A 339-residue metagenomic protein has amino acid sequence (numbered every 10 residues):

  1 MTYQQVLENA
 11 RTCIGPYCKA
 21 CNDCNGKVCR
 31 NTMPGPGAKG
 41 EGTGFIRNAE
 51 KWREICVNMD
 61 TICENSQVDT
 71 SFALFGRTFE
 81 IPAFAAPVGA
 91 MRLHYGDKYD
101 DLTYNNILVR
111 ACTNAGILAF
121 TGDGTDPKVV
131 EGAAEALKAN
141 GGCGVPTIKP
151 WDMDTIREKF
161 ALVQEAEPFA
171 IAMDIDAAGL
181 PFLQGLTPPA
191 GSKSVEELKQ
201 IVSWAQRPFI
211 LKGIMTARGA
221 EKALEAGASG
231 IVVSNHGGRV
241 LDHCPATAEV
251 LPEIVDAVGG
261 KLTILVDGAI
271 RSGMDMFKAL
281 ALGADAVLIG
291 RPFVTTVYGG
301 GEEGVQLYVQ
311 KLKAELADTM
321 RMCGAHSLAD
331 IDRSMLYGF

Functional and structural regions predicted by a protein language model:
M1-K27, G238-T263, I270-F339: Conserved active-site-proximal phosphate/metal-binding subdomains
T2-E80, I331: An N-cap/entry alpha-helix motif that binds or orients negatively charged groups
G44-V130: N-terminal functional module of multi-domain proteins
A49-M59, C112, G116, Q164-E167 (+4 more regions): Structural signal for hydrophobic packing residues in well-ordered secondary-structure cores of soluble enzyme domains
Y95, F120-G122, G144-W151, Q184-P189: Flexible, glycine/proline-enriched loop segments at strand-loop-helix junctions that form or flank small-ligand binding
R110, K138-A139, W151-V266, G273-T296: Alpha/beta enzyme core
L118, K128-T155: Long, hydrophobic, well-ordered secondary-structure blocks that form the structural core and pocket-lining surfaces
L118-D123, V145-T147, V232-V233, V287-I289: Short hydrophobic alpha-helical runs that function as membrane-insertion/retention elements
